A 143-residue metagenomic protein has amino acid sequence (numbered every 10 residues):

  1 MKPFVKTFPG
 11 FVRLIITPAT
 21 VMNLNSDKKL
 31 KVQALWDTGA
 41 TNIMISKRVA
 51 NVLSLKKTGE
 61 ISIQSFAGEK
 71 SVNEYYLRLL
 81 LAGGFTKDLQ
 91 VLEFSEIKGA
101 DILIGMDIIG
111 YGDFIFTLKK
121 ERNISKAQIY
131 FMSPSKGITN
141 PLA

Functional and structural regions predicted by a protein language model:
M1-A143: Pepsin/retropepsin-fold aspartyl endopeptidases
